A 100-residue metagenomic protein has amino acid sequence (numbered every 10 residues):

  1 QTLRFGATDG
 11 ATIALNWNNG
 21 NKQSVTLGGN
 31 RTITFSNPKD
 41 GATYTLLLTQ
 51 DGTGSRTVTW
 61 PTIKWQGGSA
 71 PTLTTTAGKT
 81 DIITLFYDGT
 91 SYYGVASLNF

Functional and structural regions predicted by a protein language model:
Q1-A14, Y93-F100: Glycine-rich, low-complexity segments
R4-A7, N21-S24, L46-L48: Phosphate-binding glycine-rich loops and adjacent basic patches that engage nucleotide phosphates, nucleic-acid
G10-T26: N-terminal beta-hairpin/loop module of FHA
V25-F100: Acidic, glycine/polar-enriched metal-coordinating patches/loops that mediate binding to polyanionic ligands
